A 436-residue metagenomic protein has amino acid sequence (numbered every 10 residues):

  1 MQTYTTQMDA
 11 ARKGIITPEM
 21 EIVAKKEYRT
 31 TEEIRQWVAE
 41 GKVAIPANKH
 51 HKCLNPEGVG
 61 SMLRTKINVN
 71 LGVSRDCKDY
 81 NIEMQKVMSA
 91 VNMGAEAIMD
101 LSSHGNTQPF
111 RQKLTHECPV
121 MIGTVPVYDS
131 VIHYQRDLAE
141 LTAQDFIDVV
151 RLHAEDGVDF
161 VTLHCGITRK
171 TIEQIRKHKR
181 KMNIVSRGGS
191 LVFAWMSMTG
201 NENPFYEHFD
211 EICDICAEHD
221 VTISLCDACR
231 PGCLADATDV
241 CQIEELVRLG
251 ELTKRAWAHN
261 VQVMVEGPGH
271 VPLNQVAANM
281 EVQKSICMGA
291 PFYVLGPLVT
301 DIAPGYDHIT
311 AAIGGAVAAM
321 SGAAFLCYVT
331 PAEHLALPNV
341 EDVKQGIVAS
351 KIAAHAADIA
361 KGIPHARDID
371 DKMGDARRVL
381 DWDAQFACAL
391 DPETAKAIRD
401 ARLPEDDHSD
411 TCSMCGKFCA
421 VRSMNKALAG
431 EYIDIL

Functional and structural regions predicted by a protein language model:
T3-T300, Y306, A312-F325: Alpha/beta enzyme core
E173-S197, P231, A235-A237, L337-L436: Catalytic or ion-coupling anion/metal-binding cores of large enzyme and transporter domains
I302-A311, V317-I363: C-terminal catalytic subdomain
